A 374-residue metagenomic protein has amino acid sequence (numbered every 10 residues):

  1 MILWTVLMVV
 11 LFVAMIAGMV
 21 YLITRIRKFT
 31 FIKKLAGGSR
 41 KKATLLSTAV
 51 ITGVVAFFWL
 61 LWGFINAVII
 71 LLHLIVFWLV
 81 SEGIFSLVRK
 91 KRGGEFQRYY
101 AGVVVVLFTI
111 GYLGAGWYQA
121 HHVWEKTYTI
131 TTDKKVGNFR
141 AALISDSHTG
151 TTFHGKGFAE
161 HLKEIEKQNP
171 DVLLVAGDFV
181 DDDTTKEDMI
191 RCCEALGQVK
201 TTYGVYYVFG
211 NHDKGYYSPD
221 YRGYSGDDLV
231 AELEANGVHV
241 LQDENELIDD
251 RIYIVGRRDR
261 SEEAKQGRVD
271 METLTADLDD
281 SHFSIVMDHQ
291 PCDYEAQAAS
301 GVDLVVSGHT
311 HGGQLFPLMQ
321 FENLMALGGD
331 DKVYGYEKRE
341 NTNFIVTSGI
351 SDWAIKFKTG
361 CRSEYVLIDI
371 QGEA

Functional and structural regions predicted by a protein language model:
M1-A120: Non-catalytic terminal accessory segments
R89-S145, G150-Q168: N-terminal signal-anchor transmembrane helix
K134-A374: Soluble catalytic domains of enzymes that build or remodel membrane lipids, polysaccharides, and related
